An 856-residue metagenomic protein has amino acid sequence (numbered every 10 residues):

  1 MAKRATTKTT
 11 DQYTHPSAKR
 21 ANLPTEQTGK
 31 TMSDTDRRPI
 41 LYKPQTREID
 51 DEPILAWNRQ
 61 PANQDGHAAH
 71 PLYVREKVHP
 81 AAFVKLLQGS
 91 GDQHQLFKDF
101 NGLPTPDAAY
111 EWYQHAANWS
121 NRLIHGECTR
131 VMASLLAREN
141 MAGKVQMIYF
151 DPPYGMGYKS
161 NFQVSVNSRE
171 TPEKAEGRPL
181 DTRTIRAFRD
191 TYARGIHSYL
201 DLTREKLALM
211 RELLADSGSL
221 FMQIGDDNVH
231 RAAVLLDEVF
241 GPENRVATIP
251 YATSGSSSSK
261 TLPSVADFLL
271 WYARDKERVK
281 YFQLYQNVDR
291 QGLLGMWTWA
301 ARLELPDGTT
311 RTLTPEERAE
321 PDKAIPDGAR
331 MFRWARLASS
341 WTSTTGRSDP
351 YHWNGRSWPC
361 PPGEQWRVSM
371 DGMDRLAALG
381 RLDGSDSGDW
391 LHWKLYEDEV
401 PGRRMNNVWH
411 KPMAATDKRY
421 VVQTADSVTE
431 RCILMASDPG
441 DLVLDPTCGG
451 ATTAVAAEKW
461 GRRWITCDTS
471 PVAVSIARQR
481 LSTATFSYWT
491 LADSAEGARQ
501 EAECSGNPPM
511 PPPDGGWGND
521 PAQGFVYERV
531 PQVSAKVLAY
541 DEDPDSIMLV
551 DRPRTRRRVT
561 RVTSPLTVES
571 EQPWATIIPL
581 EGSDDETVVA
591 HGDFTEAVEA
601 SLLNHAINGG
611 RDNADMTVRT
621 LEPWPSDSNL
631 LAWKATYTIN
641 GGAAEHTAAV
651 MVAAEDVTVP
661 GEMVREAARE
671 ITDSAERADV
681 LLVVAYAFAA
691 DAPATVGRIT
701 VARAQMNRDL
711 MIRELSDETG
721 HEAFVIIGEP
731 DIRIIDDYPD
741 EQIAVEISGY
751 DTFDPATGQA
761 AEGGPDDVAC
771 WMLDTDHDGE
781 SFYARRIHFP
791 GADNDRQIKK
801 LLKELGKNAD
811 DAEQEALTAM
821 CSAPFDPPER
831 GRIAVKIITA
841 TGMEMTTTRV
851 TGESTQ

Functional and structural regions predicted by a protein language model:
M1-T309, W353, A378-R381, S385-Q856: S-adenosyl-L-methionine-dependent nucleic acid methyltransferase catalytic domains
V288-E399: N-terminal auxiliary segments of SAM/dcSAM-dependent transferases
